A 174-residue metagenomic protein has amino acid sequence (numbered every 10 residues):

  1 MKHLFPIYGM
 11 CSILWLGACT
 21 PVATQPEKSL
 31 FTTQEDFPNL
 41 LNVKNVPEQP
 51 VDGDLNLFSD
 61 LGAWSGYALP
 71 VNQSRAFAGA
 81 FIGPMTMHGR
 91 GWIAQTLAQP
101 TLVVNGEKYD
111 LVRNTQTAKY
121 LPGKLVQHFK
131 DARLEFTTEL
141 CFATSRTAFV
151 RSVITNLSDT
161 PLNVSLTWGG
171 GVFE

Functional and structural regions predicted by a protein language model:
M1-G9: Bacterial N-terminal signal peptides that target proteins for export
Y8-G17: Bacterial N-terminal signal peptides
C19-E174: Terminal accessory carbohydrate-recognition/targeting modules of carbohydrate-active enzymes
